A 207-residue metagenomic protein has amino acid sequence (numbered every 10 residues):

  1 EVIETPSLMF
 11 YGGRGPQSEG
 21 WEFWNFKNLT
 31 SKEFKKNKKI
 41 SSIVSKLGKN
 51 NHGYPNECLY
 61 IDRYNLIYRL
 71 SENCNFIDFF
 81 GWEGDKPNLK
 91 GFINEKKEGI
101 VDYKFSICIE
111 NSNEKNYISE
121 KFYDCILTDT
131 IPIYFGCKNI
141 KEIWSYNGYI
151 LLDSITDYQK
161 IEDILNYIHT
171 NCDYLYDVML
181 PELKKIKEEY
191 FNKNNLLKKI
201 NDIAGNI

Functional and structural regions predicted by a protein language model:
E1-I207: Pol beta-like nucleotidyltransferase catalytic core
